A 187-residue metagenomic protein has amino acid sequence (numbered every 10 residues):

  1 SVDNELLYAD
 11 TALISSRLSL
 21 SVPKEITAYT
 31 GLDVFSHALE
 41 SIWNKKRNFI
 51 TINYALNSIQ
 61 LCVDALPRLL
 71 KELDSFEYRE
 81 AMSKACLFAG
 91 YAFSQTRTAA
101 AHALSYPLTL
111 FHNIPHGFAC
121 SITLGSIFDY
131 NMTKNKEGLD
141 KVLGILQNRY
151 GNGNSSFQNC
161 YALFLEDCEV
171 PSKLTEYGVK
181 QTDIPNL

Functional and structural regions predicted by a protein language model:
S1-R47, G138-V142: A glycine/threonine-rich phosphate-anchoring loop and its flanking beta-alpha core in nucleotide/phosphate-binding
D10-A12, D33, G90, F118-S121: Structural motif
V22, G90, S94, P107-I114: A short glycine/serine-rich beta->alpha loop
T27, G31-V34, Y54, S58 (+3 more regions): Catalytic-loop motifs flanking and including active-site residues across diverse enzymes
H37-S41, Q60, D64-R68, L87-F88 (+2 more regions): Short glycine/serine- and small hydrophobic-enriched flexible loop segments
Y54-L104: Oxyanion-binding "anion nests"
L110-I184: Gly/Pro-rich interdomain helix-loop hinge
